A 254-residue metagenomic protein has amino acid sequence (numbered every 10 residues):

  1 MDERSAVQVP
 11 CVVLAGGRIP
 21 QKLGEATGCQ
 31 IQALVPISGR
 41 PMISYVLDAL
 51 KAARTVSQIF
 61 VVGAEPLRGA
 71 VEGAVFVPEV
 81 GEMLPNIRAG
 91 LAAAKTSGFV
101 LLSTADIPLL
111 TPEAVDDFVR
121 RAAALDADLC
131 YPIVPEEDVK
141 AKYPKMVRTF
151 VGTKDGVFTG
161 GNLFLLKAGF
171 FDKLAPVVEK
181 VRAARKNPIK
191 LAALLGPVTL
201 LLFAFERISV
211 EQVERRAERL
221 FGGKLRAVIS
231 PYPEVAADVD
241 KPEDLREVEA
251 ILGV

Functional and structural regions predicted by a protein language model:
M1-G28: N-terminal nucleotide-binding beta1-loop-alpha1 segment
Q8-V13, I43, Q58-I59: Hydrophobic targeting segments
T27-S44: Short catalytic helix/loop segments, enriched in acidic residues and glycine and frequently bearing histidine
R40-T55, A89: A short, N-terminal amphipathic alpha-helix
V61-R68: Short, polar loop motifs at secondary-structure junctions
A70-L102, L109-E113, D117: Short phosphate-binding loop-to-helix
P112-R219, S230-E234: Conserved core of the sugar-phosphate nucleotidyltransferase
K241: Short, conserved phosphate/pyrophosphate- and ester-handling motifs at nucleotide-, phospho-/glycolipid
